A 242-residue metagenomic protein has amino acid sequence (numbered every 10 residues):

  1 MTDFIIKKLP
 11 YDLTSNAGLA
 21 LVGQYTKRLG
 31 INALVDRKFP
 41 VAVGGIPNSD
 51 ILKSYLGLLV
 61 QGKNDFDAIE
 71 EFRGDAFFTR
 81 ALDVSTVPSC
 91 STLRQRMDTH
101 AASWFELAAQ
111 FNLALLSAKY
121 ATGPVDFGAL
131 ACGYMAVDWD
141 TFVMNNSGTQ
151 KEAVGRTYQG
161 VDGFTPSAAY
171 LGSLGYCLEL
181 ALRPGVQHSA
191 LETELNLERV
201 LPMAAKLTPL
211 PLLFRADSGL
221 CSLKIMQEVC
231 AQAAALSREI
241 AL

Functional and structural regions predicted by a protein language model:
M1-D162, P166-Q187, T193-L207, Q232: Dynamic "connector" segments at or just before major functional cores
A136, L213, A235: Hydrophobic "anchor" residues on beta-strands that sit immediately upstream of conserved functional sites
D140, P211-C221: Acidic/histidine-rich, metal-coordinating catalytic segments
G148, S222-E228: A short acidic (Asp/Glu
C230-L242: Catalytic or ion-translocation cores adjacent to nucleophile or general acid/base/metal-coordination motifs in diverse
